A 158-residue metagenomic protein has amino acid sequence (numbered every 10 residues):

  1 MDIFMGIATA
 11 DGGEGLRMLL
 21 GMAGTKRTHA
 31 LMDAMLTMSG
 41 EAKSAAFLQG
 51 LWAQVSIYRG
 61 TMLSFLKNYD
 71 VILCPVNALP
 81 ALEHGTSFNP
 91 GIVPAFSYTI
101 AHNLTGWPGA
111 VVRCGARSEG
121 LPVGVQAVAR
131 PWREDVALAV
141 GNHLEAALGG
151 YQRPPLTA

Functional and structural regions predicted by a protein language model:
D2-F4, A8, L79-I100: Short, surface-exposed loop/helix-turn segments at secondary-structure junctions that function as lids/hinges flanking
G6-L63, R113-P122: Short helix-loop capping/hinge segments that flank enzyme active sites or metal/cofactor-binding pockets
L16, Y98, G141: Generic structural marker for isolated residues within well-ordered, non-membrane alpha-helices of soluble domains
Q49-A53, G60, L104-A158: Structural helix-boundary/capping segments
Y69: An anion/phosphate-binding loop that grips the pyrophosphate of nucleotide cofactors and donors
V76: Glycine-rich, N-terminal phosphate-binding loop of Rossmann-like dinucleotide-binding domains
